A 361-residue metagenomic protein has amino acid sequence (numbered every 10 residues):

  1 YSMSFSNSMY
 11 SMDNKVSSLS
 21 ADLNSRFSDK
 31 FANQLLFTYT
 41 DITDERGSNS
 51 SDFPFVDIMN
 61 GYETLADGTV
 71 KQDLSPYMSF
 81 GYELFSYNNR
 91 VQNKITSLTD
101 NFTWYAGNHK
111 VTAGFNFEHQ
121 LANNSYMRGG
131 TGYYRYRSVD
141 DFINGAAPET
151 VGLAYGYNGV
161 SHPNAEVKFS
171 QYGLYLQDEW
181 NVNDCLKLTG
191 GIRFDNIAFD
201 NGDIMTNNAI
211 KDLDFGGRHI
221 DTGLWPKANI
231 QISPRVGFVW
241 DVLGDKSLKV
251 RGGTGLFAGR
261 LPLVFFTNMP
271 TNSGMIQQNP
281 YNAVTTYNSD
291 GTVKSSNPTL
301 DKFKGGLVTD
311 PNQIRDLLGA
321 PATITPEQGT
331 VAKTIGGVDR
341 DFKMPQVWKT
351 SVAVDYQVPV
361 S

Functional and structural regions predicted by a protein language model:
Y1, T40-D44, N93, E118-A122 (+4 more regions): Structural signature of outer-membrane beta-barrel domains
Y1-Q177, F215-G217: Replace "related TpsB outer-membrane translocases also match" with "some related outer-membrane beta-barrels such as
S11-K15, R90-K94, N164-S170, V182 (+3 more regions): Short sequence motifs at beta-strands and strand-loop junctions characteristic of Gram-negative outer-membrane
S18-N24, S97-T99, G173-E179, S233-R235 (+3 more regions): Membrane-embedded beta-strand positions in outer-membrane beta-barrel channels/transporters
S25, T103-A106, F117, W180-N181 (+4 more regions): Residue-level signature of outer-membrane beta-barrel architecture
K30-N33, H109-V111, L186-L188, K246-L248 (+1 more regions): Repeated loop/turn-to-beta-strand initiation elements of outer-membrane beta-barrel proteins
L35-F37, H109, A113-F115, G190 (+3 more regions): Membrane-embedded beta-strand positions of outer-membrane beta-barrel proteins
D203-S233, G237-S361: Solvent-exposed loop/turn elements at secondary-structure boundaries
